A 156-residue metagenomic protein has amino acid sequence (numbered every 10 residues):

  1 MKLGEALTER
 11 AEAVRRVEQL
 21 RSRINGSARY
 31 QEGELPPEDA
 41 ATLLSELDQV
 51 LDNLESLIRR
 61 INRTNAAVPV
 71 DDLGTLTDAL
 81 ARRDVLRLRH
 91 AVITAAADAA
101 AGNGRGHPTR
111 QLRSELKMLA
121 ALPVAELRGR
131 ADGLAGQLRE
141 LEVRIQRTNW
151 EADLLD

Functional and structural regions predicted by a protein language model:
M1-D156: Structural preference for solvent-exposed beta-strand-turn elements and adjacent flexible terminal/loop segments within
